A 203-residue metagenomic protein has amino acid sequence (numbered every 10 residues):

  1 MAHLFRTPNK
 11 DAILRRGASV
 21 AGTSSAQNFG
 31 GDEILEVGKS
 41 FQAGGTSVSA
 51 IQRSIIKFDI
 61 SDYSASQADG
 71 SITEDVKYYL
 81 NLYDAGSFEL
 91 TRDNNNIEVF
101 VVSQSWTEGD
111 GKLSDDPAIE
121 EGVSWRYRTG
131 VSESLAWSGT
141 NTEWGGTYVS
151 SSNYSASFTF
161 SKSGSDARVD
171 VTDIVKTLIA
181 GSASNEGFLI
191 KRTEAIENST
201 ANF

Functional and structural regions predicted by a protein language model:
M1-F203: Secreted, disulfide-rich extracellular signaling modules
